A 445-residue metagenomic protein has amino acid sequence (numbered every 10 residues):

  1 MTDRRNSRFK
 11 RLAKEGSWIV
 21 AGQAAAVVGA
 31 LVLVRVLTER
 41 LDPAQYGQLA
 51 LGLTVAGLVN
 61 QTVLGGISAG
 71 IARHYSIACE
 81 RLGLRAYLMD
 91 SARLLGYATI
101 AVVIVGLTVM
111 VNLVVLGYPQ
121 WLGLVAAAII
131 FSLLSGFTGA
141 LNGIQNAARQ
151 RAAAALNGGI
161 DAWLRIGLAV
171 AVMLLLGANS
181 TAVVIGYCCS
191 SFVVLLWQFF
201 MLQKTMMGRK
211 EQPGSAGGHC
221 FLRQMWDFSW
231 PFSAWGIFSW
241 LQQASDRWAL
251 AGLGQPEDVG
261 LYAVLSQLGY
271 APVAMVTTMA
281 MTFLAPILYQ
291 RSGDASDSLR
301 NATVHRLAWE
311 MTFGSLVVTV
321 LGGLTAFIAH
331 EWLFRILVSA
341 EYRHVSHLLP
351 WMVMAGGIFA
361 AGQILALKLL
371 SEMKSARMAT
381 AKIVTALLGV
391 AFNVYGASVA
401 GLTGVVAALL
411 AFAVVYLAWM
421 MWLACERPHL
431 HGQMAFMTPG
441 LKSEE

Functional and structural regions predicted by a protein language model:
M1-G29, M89, A216-W235, M420-E445: N-terminal membrane topogenesis motif
R8, P43, N112-A128, P256 (+1 more regions): Interfacial segments at transmembrane-helix termini and the short loops linking adjacent helices
R8-S68, F131, D227-E257, V390 (+3 more regions): Signature of the first transmembrane helix
K14-A30, G52, Q61-V111, P119 (+1 more regions): Membrane-water interface segments that mark the loop-to-transmembrane alpha-helix transition
K14-A30, V34, I160-D161, R165 (+5 more regions): Transmembrane helical elements of multi-pass membrane transporters/channels
V63-E80, A147, L265, G269-L299 (+1 more regions): Helix-loop junctions and terminal segments of transmembrane helices in multi-pass membrane transport/translocation
L122-A126, A155-M207, V384-L388, L402-E426: Hydrophobic alpha-helical transmembrane segments
L134-I160, P350, M354-I383: Membrane-interface junctions at transmembrane-helix termini in multi-pass inner-membrane proteins
